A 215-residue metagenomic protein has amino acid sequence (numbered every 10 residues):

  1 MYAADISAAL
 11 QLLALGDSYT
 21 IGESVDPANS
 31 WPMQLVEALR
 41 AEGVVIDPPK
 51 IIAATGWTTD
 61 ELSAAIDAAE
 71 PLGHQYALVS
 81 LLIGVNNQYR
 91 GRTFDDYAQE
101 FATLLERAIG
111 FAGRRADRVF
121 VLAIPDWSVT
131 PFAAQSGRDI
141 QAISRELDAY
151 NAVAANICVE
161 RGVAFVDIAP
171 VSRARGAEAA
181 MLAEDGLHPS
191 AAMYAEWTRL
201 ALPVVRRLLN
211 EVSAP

Functional and structural regions predicted by a protein language model:
M1-T55, A65-G73: Serine-esterase "nucleophile elbow" of acetyl-processing enzymes
V45, A64-A214: Alpha-helical cap/lid subdomain in secreted, periplasmic, or secretory-pathway luminal O-acyl-processing enzymes
